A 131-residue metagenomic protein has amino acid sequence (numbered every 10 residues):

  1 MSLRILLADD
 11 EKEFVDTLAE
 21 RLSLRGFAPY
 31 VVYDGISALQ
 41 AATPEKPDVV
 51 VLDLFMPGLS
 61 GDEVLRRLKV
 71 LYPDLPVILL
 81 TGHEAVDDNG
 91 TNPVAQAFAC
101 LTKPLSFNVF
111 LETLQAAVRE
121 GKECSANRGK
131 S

Functional and structural regions predicted by a protein language model:
E11, L54-F55: The short loop immediately C-terminal to the conserved phospho-acceptor aspartate in CheY-like receiver
V15, P57-G58, A85: The feature encodes the CheY-like receiver
D16-L24: Charged docking surfaces used in two-component/phosphorelay signaling
G26-Y33, A41: Short hydrophobic/Thr-rich beta-strand motif most characteristic of the beta2 strand and flanking loop of CheY-like
D34-S37, S60-E63: Acidic catalytic/metal-coordinating carboxylates
E45-V51: Active-site beta3 strand of CheY-like receiver
E63, E84-T102, N108, E112: Alpha4 helix (beta4-alpha4-beta5 surface) of REC/receiver domains from two-component response regulators
